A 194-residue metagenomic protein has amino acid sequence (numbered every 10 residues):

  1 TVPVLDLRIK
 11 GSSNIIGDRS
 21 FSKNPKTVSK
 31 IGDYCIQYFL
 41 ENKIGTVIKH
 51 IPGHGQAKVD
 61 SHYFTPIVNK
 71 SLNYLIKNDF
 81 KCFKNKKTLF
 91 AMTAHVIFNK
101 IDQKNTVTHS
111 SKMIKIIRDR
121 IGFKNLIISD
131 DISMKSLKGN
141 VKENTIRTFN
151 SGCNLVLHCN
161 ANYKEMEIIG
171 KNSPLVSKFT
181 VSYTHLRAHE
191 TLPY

Functional and structural regions predicted by a protein language model:
T1-D6: Active-site groove signature of glycoside hydrolases
K10-F21, D60-P66: Surface-exposed, active-site-proximal loop segments in enzymatic domains
S20-S29, D33: Active-site-proximal segment of RNA-dependent polymerases
T27, N78, T184: Charged catalytic carboxylate motif
K30-L40, I44-F179: Second-shell residues forming the walls of enzyme active-site clefts
T184-T191: Conserved small/polar residues in nucleotide/adenosyl-binding loops
